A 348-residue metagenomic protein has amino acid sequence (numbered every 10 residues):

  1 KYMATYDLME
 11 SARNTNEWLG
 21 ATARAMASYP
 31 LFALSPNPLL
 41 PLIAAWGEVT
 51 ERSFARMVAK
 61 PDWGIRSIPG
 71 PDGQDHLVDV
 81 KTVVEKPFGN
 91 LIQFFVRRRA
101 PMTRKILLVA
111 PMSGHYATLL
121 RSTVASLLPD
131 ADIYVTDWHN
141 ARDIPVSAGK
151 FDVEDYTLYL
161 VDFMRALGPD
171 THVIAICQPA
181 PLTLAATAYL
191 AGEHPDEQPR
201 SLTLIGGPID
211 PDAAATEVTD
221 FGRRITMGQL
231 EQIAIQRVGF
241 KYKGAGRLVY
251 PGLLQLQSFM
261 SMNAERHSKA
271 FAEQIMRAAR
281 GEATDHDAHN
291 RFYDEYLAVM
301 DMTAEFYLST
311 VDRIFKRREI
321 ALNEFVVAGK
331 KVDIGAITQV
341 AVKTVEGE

Functional and structural regions predicted by a protein language model:
K1-L42, W46, P169, A186-E305: Alpha/beta-hydrolase-fold enzymes
W63-I144: Short, surface-exposed "cap/lid" segments of acyl-processing enzymes
L107-P111, C177, E346-G347: The conserved beta1-alpha1 loop
D143-P145, D155-H172, L184-L190: Conserved acidic catalytic loop of the alpha/beta-hydrolase fold
A175-T183: Gly/Ala-rich beta-loop-alpha elbow adjacent to hydrolase catalytic centers
F315-I334: Active-site nucleophile elbow and catalytic-triad environment of alpha/beta-hydrolase enzymes
I337-T338, K343-E346: Short beta-strand/loop motif that positions the catalytic acidic residue of the alpha/beta-hydrolase fold
